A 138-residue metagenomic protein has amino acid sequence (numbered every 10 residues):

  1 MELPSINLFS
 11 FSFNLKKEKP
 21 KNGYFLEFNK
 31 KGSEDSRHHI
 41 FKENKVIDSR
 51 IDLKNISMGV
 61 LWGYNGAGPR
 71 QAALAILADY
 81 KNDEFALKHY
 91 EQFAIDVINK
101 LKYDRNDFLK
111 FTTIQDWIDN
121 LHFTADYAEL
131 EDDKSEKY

Functional and structural regions predicted by a protein language model:
M1-P4: N-terminal acidic, proline/glycine-rich, low-complexity intrinsically disordered segments
L8, S12-K16, F28-Y90: Amphipathic alpha-helical packing elements
P20: Phosphate/pyrophosphate-binding loop motifs in nucleotide- or prenyl diphosphate-using proteins
E84-T124: Charge-dense polyanion-binding interfaces
E136-Y138: Short acidic DE-rich linear segments
